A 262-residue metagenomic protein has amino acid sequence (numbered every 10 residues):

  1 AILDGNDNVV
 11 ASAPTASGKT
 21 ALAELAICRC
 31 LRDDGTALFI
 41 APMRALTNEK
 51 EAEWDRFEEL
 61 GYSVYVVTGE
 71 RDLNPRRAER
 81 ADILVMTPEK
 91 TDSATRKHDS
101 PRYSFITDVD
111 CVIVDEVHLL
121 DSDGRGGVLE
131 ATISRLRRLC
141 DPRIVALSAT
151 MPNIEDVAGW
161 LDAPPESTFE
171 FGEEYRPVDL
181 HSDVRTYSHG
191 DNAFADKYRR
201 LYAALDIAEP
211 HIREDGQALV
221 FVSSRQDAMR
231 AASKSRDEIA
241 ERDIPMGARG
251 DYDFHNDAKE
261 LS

Functional and structural regions predicted by a protein language model:
A1-S12: Conserved pre-motif I regulatory segment
S12, A26-K50, R138-D141: Conserved SF1/SF2 helicase motif Ia
K19-C28, R125-T132: Motif I (Walker A/P-loop) of helicase-class P-loop NTPases
T20-A21, G35-R56, K90-D92, A149-I154 (+1 more regions): Conserved Walker A/P-loop ATP-binding site and its immediately adjacent core in helicase/helicase-like ATPase domains
F39, N48-E51, D55, E59-Y65 (+2 more regions): Conserved C-terminal RecA-like helicase domain
R71-V85, S262: Conserved motor-coupling elements within RecA-like helicase/translocase cores
L84, P88-D92, D99-I144: SF2 helicase catalytic motif II
S134, P142-I239: Conserved interdomain linker/interface between the two RecA-like ATPase lobes of SF2 helicase motors
